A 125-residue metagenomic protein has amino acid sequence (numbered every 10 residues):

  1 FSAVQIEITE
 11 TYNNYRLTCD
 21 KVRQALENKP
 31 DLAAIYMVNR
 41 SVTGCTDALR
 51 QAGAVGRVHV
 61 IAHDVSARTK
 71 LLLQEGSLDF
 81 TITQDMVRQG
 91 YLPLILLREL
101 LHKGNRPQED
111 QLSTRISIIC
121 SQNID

Functional and structural regions predicted by a protein language model:
F1-S2: Short helix-loop-beta junction
Q5-I8, T81, I116: Generic structural signal for residues in well-ordered beta-strands
E10-R68: Hydrophobic alpha-helical
R23, L73-G76: Short helices/loops that flank or line small-molecule/ion binding pockets
N28, A48, G76, L100-G104: Change "in soluble alpha/beta enzymes" to "in soluble alpha/beta proteins
H63-A67, Q84-Q89: Short, acidic/turn-prone active-site loops that include or flank metal/cofactor- and phosphate-binding residues
E75-V87: Short beta-strand elements at the ligand-binding edges of bilobed clamshell
D85-D125: Hinge/cleft segment of the Venus flytrap/periplasmic-binding protein
